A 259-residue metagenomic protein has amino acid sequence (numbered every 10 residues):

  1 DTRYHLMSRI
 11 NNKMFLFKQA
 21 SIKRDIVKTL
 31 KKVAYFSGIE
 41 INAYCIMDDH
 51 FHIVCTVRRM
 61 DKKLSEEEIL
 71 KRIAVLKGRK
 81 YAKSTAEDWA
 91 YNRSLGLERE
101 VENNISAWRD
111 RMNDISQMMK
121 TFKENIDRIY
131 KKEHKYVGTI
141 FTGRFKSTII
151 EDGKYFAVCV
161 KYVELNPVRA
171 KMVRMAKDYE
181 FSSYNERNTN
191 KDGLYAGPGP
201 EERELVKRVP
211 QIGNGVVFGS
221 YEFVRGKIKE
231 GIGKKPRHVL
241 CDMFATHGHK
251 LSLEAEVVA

Functional and structural regions predicted by a protein language model:
D1-D48, T56-A259: Short Pro-Cys-Gly-centered "Cys-loop" motif that presents a nucleophilic cysteine in a tight turn
